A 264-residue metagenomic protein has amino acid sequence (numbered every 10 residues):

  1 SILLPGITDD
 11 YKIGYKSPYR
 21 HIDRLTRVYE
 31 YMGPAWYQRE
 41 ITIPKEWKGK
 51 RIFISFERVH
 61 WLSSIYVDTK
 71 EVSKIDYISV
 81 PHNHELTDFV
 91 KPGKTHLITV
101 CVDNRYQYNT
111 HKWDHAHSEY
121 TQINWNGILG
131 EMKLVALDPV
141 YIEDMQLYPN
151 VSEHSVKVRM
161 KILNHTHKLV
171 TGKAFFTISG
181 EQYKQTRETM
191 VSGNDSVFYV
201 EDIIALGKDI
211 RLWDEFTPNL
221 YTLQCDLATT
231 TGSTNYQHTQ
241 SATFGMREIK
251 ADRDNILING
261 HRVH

Functional and structural regions predicted by a protein language model:
P5, I13, R27-Y141, H165-T166 (+1 more regions): Accessory beta-strand-rich segments of carbohydrate-active enzymes
I65-V67, S155-V191, F198-V200: Beta-strand-rich binding/interaction modules
P81-D88, S196-A205: Exposed aromatic-hydrophobic patches
L97-V100, T217-T229: Short, aromatic- and glycine-rich surface loops/edge beta-strands on solvent-exposed regions
V135, M190-S192, T243-R247: Short beta-strand edge segments in extracellular beta-sheet folds
A136-H167: Surface beta-strand/loop "capping" patches
Q224-H264: N-terminal carbohydrate-binding accessory modules
